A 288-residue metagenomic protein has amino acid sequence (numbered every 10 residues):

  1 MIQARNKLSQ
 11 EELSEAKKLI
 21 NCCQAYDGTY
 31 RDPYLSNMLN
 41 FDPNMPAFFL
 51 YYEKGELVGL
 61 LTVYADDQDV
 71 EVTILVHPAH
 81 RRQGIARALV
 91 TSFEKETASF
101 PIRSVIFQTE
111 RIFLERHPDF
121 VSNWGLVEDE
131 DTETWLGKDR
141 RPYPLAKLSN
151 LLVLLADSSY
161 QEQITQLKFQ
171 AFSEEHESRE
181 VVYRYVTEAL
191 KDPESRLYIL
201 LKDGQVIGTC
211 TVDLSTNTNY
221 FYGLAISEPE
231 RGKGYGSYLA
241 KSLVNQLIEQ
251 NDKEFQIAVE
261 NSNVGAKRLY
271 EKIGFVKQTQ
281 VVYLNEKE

Functional and structural regions predicted by a protein language model:
M1-A16, L151-Q166: A short beta-loop-alpha structural element at the N-terminal edge of CoA-dependent acyl/N-acetyltransferase catalytic
K18-D32, Q166-R179: Helix-loop element at the rim of GNAT/NAT acetyltransferase active sites that forms part of the acceptor-substrate
Q24, R31-T97, E110-R111, C210-N219: Conserved donor-binding loop and adjoining core beta-sheet/short helix segment in diverse acyl/aminoacyl transferases
D67, P78-S149, L284-E286: Acyl-donor-binding surface of acyltransferase catalytic domains
V72-I74, V105-T109, F221, F255-V259: Conserved hydrophobic beta-strand within the GNAT/NAT acetyltransferase core sheet that lines the active-site cleft
T73-Q83, L224-G232, E260: A short, internal acetyl-CoA/4′-phosphopantetheine-binding micro-motif in the GNAT/acyltransferase core
R82-K95, I226, G232-E249, K267-K272: Conserved acetyl-CoA-binding loop-helix of GNAT-fold acetyltransferases
E130-Y160, K253, A258-V264, V276-E288: C-terminal "cap" of GNAT-fold acetyltransferases
